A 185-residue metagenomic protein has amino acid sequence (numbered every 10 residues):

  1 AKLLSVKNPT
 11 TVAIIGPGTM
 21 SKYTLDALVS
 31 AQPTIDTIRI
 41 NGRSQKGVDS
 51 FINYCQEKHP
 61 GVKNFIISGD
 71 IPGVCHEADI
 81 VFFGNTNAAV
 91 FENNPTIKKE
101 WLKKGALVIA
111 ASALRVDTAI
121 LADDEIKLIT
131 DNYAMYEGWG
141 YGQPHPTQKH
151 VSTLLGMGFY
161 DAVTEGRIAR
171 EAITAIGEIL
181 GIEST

Functional and structural regions predicted by a protein language model:
A1, K7-V29, N41-G47: Glycine-rich adenosine-cofactor-binding loop
L4-T11, T34, K103-K104: Short helix-loop-beta connector
A31-H59: NAD(P)-binding Rossmann-fold cofactor-contacting core
A31-T34, T96-K104, A119-E125: Short, conserved loop/helix-junction motifs that constitute active-site signature segments in enzyme catalytic cores
K63-G73, I129: Short acidic-hydrophobic, aromatic-tinged amphipathic segments that line or gate anion-handling sites
H76-I80, A88-L107: Rossmann-fold NAD(P) dinucleotide-binding segment
N85-A89, S112-A113, Y133: Short glycine-/small-residue-rich Rossmann-like dinucleotide-binding loops
L114-R115, A119-T185: Adenosine-phosphate binding glycine-rich loop
